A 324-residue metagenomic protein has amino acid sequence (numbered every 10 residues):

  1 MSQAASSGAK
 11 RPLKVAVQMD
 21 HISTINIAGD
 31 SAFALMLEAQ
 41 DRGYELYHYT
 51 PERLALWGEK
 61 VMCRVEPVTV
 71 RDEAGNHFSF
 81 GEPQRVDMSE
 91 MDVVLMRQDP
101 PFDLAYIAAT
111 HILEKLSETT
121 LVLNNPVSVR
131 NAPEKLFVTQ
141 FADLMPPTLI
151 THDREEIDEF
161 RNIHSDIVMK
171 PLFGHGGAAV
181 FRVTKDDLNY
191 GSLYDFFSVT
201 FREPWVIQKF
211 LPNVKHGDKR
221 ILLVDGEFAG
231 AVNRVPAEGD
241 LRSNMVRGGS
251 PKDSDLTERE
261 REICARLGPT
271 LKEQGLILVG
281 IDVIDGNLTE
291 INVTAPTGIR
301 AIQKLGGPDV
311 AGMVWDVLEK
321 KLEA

Functional and structural regions predicted by a protein language model:
S7-L13, M19, I25-A28, D255-A324: ATP-dependent carboxylate activation and anion-phosphoryl transfer catalytic cores that bind Mg-ATP to form
K10, M19-A28, Y44, A55-V61 (+4 more regions): Charge-biased, low-complexity intrinsically disordered regions
P12, S23-I150: Conserved N-proximal alpha/beta basic substrate-recognition cap immediately N-terminal to, or forming the N-lobe
V17, L95-M96, Q208: Redox-cofactor binding/interface segments in oxidoreductases and associated redox assembly factors
H21, Q98-P101, L172-G174, P296: Short glycine-rich anion-binding loops that position phosphate/pyrophosphate groups of nucleotides and phosphorylated
A32, E155, N162-D166, G176-I263 (+2 more regions): Phosphate-binding site of ATP-dependent enzymes
P126-R130, R234-A237, I284-N287: Short glycine-enriched loops at secondary-structure junctions
